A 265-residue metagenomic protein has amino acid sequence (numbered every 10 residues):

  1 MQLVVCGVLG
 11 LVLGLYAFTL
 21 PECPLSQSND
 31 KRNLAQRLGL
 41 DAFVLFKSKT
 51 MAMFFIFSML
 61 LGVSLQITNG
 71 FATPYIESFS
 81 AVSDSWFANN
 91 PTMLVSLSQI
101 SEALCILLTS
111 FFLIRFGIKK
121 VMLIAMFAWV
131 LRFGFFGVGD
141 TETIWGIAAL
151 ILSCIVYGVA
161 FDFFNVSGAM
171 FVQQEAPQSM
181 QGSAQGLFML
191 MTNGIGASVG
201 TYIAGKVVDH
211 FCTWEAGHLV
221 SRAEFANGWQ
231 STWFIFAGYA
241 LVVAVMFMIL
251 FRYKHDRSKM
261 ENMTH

Functional and structural regions predicted by a protein language model:
M1-V8, K206-A240: A membrane-interface helix-boundary motif in multi-pass transporters
V12-P21, C212, W229-H265: Multi-pass alpha-helical transporter architecture, strongest for 12-TM Major Facilitator/SLC carriers used
P21-F54, A81-V82: Juxtamembrane intracellular "pre-TM" segments in multi-pass secondary transporters
K47-T68, I155: Pair of pore-lining "gating" transmembrane helices in MFS-fold secondary transporters
G70-P91: Short amphipathic helix-loop junctions that connect adjacent transmembrane helices in Major Facilitator Superfamily/SLC
L104-I118, V208-D209: Helix-to-loop junctions at the C-terminal end of transmembrane segments in multipass secondary transporters
F127-T143: C-terminal ends and interior cores of transmembrane alpha-helices in multi-pass membrane transporters/permeases
F163-P177: Intracellular juxtamembrane helix-capping segments at the cytosolic ends of symmetry-related transmembrane helices
